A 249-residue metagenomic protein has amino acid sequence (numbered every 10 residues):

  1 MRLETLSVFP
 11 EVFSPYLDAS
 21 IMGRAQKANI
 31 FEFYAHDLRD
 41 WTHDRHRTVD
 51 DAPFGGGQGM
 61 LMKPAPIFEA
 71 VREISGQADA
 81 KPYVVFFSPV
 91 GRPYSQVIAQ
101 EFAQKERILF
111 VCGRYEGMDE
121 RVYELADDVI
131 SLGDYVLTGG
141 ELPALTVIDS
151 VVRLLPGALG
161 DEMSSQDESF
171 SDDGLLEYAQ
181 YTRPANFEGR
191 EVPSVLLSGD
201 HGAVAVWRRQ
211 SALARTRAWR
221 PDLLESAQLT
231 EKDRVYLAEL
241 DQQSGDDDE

Functional and structural regions predicted by a protein language model:
M1-A78, G202-E225, D248: N-terminal nucleotide/polyanion-binding subdomain common to many enzyme families
E4-L6, Y34-H36, V85, I108-L109 (+1 more regions): Hydrophobic/aromatic beta-strand patches that form the interior of the parallel beta-sheet core in alpha/beta enzyme
L38-W41, R114-M118: Short glycine-enriched loops at secondary-structure junctions
V49, F54, Y94, F102 (+5 more regions): Short clusters of hydrophobic/aromatic residues that line enzyme substrate/ligand-binding pockets
K63-C112, D119, P156-G157: S-adenosyl-L-methionine/SAH cofactor-binding core of RNA-modifying enzymes
M118, V122-Q166, F170: Structured adenosyl-cofactor binding patch, chiefly the S-adenosyl-L-methionine
G174-A227, V235: Long, charged alpha-helical interface segments
D222-D248: Charged phosphate-binding loop/patch that engages nucleotide di/tri-phosphates or the phosphate backbone of nucleic
